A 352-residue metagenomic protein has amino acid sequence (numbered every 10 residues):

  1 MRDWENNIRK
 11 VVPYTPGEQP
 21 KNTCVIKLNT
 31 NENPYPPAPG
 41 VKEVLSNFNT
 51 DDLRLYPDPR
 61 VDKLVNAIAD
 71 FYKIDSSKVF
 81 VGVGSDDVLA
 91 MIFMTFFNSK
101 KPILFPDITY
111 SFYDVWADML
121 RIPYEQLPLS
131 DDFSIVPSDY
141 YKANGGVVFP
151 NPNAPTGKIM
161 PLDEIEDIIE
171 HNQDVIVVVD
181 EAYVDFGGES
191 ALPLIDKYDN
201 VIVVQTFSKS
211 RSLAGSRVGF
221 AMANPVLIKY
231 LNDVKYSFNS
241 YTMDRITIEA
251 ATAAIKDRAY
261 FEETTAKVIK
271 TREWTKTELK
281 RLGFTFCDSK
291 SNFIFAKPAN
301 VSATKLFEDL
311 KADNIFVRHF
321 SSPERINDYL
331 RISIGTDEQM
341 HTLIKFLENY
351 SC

Functional and structural regions predicted by a protein language model:
M1-L55, A143: N-terminal "arm"/small-domain region of PLP-dependent enzymes with the aminotransferase-like
I8, P13-P16, D288-S289, A296 (+1 more regions): Conserved PLP cofactor-binding pocket of PLP-dependent enzymes
L53-N172, Y183-Y198, I202: Conserved core of the PLP fold type I
S77, V203, L282-T285, I315-S321: A short linear hydrophobic-aromatic micro-motif
D163, D309-D313, S322-C352: PLP-dependent enzyme catalytic core of the Aspartate aminotransferase-like
N200-K280, F284-C287: PLP-dependent aminotransferase class I/II
I269, R281-D313: Conserved PLP-binding catalytic core of the aspartate aminotransferase-like
